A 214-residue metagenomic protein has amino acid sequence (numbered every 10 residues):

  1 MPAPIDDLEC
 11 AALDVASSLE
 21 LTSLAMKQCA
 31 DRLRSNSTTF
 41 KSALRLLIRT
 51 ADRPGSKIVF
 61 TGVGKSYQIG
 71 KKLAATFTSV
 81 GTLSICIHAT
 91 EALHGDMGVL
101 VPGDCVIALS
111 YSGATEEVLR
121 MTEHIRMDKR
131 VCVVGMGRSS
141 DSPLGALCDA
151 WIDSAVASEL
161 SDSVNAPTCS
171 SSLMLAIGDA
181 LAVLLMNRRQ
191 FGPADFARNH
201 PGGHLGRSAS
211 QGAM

Functional and structural regions predicted by a protein language model:
P2-D52, S56: An N-terminal, well-structured beta->alpha segment
A11, R49-V59, P201-M214: Glycine-rich phosphate/diphosphate-binding loops and the adjacent beta-loop-alpha structural elements that coordinate
S18-A25, L73, F77, A213: Short, basic/glycine-rich phosphate-binding loops at helix/coil junctions that contact nucleotide phosphates
A30, R34, L185, R189-Q190: Secondary-structure transition/hinge residues
F40-L44, C86, F196: Aromatic-residue hotspot detector
I48, D52, K57-R189: Glycine-rich phosphate-binding loops that contact phosphosugars or nucleotide phosphates
A146, L160, N187-M214: Internal, active-site/partner-interface "lid" segment
